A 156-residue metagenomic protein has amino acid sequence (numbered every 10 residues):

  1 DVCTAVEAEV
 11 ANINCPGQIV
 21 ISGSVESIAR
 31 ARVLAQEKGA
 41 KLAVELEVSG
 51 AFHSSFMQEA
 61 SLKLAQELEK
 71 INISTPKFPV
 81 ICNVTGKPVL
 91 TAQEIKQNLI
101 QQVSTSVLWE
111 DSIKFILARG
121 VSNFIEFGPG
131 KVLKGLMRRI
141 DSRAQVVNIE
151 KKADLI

Functional and structural regions predicted by a protein language model:
D1-R139, V147-A153: Acyltransferase
